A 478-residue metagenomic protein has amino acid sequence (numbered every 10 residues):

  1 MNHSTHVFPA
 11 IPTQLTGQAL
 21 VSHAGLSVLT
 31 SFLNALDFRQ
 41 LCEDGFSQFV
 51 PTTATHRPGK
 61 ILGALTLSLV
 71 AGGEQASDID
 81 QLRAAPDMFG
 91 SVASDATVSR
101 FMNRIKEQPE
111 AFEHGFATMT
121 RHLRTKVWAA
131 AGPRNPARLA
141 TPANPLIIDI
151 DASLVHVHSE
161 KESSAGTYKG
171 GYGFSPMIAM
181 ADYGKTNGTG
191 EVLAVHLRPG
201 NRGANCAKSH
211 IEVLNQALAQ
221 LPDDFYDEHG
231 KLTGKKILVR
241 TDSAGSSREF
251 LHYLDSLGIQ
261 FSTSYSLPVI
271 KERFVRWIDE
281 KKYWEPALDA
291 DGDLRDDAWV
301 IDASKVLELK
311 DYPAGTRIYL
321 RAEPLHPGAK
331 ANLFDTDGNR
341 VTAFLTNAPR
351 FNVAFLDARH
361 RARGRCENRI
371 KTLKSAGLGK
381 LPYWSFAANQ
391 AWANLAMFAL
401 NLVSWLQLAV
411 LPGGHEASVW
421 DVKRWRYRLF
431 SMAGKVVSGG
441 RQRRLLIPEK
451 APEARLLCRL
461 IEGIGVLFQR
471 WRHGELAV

Functional and structural regions predicted by a protein language model:
M1-G173, I178-G203, K208-K231, L257 (+1 more regions): Dynamic "connector" segments at or just before major functional cores
N2-I11, L15, S262-K374, E462-V478: An anionic, glycine-rich sequence signature occurring as long contiguous blocks
F32, I79, N352-L406: Short amphipathic alpha-helical "interface-anchor" segments enriched in bulky aromatics
D95, Y226-I237, L411-D421: Short, glycine/acidic-rich hinge or "gate" loops at secondary-structure transitions that mediate conformational
P145-D149, K236-L238, Q260-S262: Structural preference for beta-strand elements that scaffold enzyme active sites
D151, K231-G245: Acidic/histidine-rich, metal-coordinating catalytic segments
S153-V155, P199-R202, A244-S246, S266-P268 (+9 more regions): Short, glycine-/Ser/Thr-/acidic-enriched flexible segments
L381-L460: Basic, amphipathic alpha-helical segments enriched in Lys/Arg and hydrophobic/aromatic residues
